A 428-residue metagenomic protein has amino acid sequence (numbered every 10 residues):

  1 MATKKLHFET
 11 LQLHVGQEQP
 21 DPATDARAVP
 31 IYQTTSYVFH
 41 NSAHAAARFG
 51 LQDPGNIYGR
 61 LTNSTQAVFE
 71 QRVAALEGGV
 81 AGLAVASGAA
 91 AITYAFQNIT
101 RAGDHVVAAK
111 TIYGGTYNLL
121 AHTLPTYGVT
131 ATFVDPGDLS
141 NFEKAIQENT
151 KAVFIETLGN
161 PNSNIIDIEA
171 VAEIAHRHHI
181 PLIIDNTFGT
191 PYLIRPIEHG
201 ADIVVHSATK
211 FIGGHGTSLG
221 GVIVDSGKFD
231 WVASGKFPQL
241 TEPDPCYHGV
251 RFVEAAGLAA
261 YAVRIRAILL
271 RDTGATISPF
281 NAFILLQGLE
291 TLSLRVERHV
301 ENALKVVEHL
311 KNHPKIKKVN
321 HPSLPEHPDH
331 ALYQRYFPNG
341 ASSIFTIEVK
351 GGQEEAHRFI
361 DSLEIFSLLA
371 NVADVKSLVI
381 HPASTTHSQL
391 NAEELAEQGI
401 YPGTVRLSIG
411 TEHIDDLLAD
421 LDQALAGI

Functional and structural regions predicted by a protein language model:
A2-N63, Q71-R72: N-terminal "arm"/small-domain region of PLP-dependent enzymes with the aminotransferase-like
A2-T3, P20, L83-H313: Conserved PLP-enzyme active-site core in the AAT-like
E9, V80, A121, T130 (+4 more regions): PLP-dependent enzyme catalytic core of the Aspartate aminotransferase-like
P20, V38-S42, D230-W231, L292 (+3 more regions): Short, acidic Gly/Pro/Ser/Thr-rich loop/turn segments
N41-T93, G115-T123: Conserved N-terminal alpha-helix of the aminotransferase class I/II PLP-enzyme fold
V153, G221-I223, V319, F345 (+1 more regions): Well-ordered beta-strand positions enriched in small/hydrophobic/aromatic, beta-favoring residues
V224, T346-E348, S408-G410: Short hydrophobic/aromatic beta-strand micro-patches that form the beta-sheet surface supporting nucleotide- or nucleic
T273-T276, F280-A282, Q287, T291 (+3 more regions): Conserved small-domain helix->loop->beta segment predominantly found in fold-type I
